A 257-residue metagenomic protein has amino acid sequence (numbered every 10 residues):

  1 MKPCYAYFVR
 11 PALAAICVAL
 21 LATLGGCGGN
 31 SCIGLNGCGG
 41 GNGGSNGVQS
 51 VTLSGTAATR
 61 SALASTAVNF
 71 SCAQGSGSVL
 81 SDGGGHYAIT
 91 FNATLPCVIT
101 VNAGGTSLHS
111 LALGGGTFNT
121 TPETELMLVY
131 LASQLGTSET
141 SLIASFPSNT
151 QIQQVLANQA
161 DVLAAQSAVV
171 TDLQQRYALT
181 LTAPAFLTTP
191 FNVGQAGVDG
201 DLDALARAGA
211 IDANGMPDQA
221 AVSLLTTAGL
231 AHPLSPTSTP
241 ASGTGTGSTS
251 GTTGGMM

Functional and structural regions predicted by a protein language model:
K2-I16: Bacterial N-terminal signal peptides that target proteins for export
A22-G26: C-terminal motif of bacterial Sec signal peptides marking the signal peptidase cleavage site
G28-M257: Feature for extracytoplasmic/surface-facing segments of secreted or surface-associated proteins, emphasizing
